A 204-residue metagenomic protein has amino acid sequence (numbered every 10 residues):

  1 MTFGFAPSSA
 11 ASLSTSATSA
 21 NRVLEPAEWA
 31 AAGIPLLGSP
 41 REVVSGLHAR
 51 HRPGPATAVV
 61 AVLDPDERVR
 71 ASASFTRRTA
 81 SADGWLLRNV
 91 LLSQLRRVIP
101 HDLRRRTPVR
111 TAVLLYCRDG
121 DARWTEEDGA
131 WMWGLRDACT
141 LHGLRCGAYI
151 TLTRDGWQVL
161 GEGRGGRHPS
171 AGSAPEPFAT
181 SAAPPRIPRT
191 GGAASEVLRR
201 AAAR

Functional and structural regions predicted by a protein language model:
T2-G33: N-terminal extension/subdomain marker
T2-G4, P53, A130-R204: Divalent-metal-activated hydrolytic enzyme cores
N21-G165: Hydrophobic alpha-helical segments that drive targeting, anchoring, or assembly
